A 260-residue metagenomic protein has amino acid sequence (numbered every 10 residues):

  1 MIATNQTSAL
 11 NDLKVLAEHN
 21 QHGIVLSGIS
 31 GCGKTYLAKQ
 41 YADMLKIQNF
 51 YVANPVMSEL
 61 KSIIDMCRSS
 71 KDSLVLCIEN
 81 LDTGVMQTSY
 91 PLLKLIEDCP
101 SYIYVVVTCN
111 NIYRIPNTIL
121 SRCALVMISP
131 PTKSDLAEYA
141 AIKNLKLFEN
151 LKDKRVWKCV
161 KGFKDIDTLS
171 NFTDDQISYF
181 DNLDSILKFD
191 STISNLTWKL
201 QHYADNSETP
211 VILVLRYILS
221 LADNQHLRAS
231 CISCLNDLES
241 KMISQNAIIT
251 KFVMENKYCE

Functional and structural regions predicted by a protein language model:
M1-G33, L37-A38, D43-K46, F50-A53 (+2 more regions): Charged, glycine-rich active-site and insertion segments that engage polyanionic ligands
V15, S62-D65, K94: Surface-exposed charged/polar residues within alpha-helices that form helix-capping/stabilizing sites and interaction
A17-E18, R68, E97: Residue-level signal for alpha-helix termini/capping positions
F50-S73: Short glycine-rich substrate-engagement loop in P-loop NTPases that contacts/grips substrate
L60-K61, M86-Y90, N246: Conserved strand-to-helix beginnings and helix N-cap segments that scaffold or border functional pockets
L74-L76, V107: Hydrophobic positions in the central parallel beta-sheet of the AAA+
E79-N80: Walker B catalytic acidic pair
T83, Q87-V107, N117: Conserved catalytic/switch belt of AAA+ P-loop NTPases
